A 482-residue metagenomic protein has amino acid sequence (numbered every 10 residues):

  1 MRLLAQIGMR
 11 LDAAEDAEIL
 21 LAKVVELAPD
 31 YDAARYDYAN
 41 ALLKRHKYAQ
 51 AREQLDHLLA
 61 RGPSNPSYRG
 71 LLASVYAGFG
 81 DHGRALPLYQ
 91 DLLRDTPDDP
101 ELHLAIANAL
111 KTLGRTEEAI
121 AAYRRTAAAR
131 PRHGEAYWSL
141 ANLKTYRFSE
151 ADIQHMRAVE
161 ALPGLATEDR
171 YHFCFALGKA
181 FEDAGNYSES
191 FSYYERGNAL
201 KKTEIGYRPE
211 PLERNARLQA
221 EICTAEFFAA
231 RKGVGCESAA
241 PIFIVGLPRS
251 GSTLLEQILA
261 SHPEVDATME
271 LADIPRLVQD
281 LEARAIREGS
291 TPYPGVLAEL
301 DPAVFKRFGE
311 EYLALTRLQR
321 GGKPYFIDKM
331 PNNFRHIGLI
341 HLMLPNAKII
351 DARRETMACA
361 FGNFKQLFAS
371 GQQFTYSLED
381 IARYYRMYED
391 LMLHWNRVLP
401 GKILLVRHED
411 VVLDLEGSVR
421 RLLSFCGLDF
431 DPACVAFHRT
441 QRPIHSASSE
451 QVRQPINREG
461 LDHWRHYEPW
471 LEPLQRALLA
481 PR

Functional and structural regions predicted by a protein language model:
M1-R320: Alpha-helical solenoid repeat scaffolds of the TPR/TPR-like class and their adjacent stem/linker regions that mediate
L113, R125-A127, T268, D273-F305 (+2 more regions): PAPS-dependent sulfotransferase catalytic domain
R482: Non-catalytic cell-wall polysaccharide-engagement segments
